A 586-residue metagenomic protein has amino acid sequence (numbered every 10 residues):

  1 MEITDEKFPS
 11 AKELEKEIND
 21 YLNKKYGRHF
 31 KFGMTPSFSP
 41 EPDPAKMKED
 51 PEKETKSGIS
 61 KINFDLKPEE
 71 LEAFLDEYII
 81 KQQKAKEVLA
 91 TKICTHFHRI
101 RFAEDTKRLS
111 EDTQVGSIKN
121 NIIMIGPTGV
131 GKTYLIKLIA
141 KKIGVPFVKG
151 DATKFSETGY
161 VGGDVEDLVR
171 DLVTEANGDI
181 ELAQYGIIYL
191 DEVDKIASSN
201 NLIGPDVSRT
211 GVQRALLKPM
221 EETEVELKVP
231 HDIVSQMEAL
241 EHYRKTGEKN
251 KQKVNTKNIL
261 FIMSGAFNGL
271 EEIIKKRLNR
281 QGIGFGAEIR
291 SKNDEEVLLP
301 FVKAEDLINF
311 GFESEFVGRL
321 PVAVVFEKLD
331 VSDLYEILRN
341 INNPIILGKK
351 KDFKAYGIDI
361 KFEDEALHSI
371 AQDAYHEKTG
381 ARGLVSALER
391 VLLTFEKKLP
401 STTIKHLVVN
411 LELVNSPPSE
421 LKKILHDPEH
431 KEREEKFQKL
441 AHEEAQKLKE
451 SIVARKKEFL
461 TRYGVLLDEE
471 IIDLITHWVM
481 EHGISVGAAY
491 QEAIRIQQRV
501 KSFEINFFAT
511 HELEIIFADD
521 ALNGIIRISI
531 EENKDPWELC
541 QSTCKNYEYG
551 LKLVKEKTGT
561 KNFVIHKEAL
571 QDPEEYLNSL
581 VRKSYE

Functional and structural regions predicted by a protein language model:
M1-E586: Non-catalytic accessory segments flanking P-loop/AAA+ NTPase cores
